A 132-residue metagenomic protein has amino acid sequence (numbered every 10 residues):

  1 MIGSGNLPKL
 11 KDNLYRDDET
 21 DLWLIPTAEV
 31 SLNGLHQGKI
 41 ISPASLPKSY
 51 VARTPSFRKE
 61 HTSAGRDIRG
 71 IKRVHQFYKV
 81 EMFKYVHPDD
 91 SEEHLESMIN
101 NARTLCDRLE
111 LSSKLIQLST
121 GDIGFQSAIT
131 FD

Functional and structural regions predicted by a protein language model:
M1-D132: TRNA-recognition modules of translation machinery and tRNA-sensing kinases, especially anticodon-binding
